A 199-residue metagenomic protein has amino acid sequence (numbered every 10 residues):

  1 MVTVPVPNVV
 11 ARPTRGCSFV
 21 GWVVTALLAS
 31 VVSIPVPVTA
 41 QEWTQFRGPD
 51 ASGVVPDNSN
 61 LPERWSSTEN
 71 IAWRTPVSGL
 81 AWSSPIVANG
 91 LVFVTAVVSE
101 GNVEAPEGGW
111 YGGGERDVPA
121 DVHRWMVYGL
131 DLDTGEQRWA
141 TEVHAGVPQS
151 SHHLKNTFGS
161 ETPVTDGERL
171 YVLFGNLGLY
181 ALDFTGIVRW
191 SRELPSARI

Functional and structural regions predicted by a protein language model:
M1-T3, T25, M126: Detector for methionine-enriched segments
M1-V20: N-terminal secretory signal peptides that target proteins for export/translocation
A11, C17, T25-A26, S59: Intrinsic-disorder/low-complexity peptide segments enriched for small residues
R12, L27-S30, T39, S52: Intrinsic disorder/low-complexity segments
S18-P35: Bacterial N-terminal signal peptides
P35-I199: Noncatalytic, solvent-exposed loop/strand surfaces of beta-propeller-type extracellular/periplasmic domains
